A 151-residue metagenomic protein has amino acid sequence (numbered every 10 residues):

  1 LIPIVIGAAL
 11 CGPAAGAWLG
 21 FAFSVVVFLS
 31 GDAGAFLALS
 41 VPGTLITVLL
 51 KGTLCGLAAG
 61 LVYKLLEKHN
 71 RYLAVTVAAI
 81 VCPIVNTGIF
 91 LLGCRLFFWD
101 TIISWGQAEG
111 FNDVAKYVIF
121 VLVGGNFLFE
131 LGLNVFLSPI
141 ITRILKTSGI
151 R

Functional and structural regions predicted by a protein language model:
L1-R151: Loop-helix junctions at membrane interfaces
